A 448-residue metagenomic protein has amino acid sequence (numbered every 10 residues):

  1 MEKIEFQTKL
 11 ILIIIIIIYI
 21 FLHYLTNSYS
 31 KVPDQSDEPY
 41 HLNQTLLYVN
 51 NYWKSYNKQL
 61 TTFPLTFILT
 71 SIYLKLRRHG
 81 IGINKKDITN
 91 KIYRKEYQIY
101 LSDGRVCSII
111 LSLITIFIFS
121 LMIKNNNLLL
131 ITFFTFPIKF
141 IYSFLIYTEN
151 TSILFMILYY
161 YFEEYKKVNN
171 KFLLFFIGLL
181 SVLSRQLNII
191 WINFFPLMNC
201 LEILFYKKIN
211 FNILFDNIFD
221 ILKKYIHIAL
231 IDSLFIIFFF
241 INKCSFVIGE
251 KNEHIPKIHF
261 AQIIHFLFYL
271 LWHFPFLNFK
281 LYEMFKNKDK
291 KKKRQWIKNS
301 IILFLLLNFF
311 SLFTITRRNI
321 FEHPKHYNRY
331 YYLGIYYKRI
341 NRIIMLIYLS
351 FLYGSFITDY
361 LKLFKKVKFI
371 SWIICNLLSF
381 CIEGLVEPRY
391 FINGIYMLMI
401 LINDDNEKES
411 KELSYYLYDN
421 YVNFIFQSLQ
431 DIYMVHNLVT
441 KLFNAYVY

Functional and structural regions predicted by a protein language model:
M1-T26, K124, R294-I301, L363-K365: Start-transfer (signal-anchor) and selected internal transmembrane alpha helices of multi-pass inner/ER membrane
Y29-Q44, Y56-K85, K368, Y390 (+1 more regions): Extracytoplasmic catalytic/substrate-binding loops of multi-pass membrane glycan-assembly enzymes
V49-K58, L69-C107, F144: Juxtamembrane segments of multi-pass membrane glycosylation machinery that transfer sugars from lipid-linked donors
S102-N126: Transmembrane-helix motifs of polytopic, lipid-linked glycan transferases
L130-I131, T135-F140, I157, F162 (+4 more regions): Membrane-interface alpha helices of multi-pass inner-membrane proteins
I141-S152, L187, E387-F391: Short acidic/glycine- and proline-prone juxtamembrane loop motifs at membrane-interface regions of multi-pass membrane
T151, Q262-L277, N328-T358, L378 (+1 more regions): Hydrophobic/aromatic-rich transmembrane helices and adjacent perimembrane loops
S181-Y332, Q430-V447: Membrane-lumen/periplasm interface segments of specific transmembrane helices in polyprenyl phosphate-linked
